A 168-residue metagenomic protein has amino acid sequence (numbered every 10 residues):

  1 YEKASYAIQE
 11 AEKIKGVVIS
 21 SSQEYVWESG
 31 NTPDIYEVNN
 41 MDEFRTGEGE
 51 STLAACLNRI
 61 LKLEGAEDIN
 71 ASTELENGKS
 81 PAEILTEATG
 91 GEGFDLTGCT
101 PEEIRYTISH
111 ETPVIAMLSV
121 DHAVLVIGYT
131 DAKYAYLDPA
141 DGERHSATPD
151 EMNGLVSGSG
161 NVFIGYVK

Functional and structural regions predicted by a protein language model:
E2, V26-E28, V124: A structural signal for the beta-strand cores of small, secreted beta-rich domains
E2-V17: A short, charged, amphipathic alpha-helix used as a generic interaction element across diverse proteins
I14-P33: Short, mixed-charge low-complexity intrinsically disordered segments
I35-N39: Boundary/junction segments of secreted and surface-exposed precursor proteins
D42-G49, L53-K168: Conserved active-site-adjacent core of cysteine acyl-enzyme catalytic domains
